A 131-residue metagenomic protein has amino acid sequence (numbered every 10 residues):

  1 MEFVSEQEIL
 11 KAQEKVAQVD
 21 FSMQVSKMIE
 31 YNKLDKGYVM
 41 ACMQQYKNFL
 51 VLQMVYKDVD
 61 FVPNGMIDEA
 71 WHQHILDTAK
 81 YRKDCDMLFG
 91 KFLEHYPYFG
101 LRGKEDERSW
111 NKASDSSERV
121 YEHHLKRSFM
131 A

Functional and structural regions predicted by a protein language model:
M1-A131: Intrinsically disordered, low-complexity, repeat-rich regions that form long N- or C-terminal tails or large
